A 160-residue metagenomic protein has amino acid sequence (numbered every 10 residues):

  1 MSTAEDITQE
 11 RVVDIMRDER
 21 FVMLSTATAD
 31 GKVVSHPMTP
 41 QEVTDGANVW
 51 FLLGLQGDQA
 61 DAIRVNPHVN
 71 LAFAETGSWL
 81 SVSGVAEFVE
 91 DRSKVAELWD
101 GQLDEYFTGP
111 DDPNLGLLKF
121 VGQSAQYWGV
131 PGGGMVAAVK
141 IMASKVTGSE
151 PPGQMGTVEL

Functional and structural regions predicted by a protein language model:
M1-A4, V85-L160: Charged, gly/pro-rich active-site loop segments
M1-R20, T157: N-terminal leader/targeting segments and the immediate start of mature chains
D14-D30, V69-F73: A short, Trp-centered hydrophobic/proline-enriched beta-strand micro-motif
A27-A29, G54-Q56, A74-T76, S83-E87: Histidine- and/or cysteine-centered catalytic micro-motif in compact active-site loops
G31-P37: A positional/architectural concept
M38-Q41, A86-E87: Hydrophobic/aromatic beta-strand elements that line small-molecule binding cavities or substrate pockets in beta-rich
Q41-G77: A short mixed-secondary-structure module that forms the rim of ligand-binding clefts
N48, H68, W79, V85 (+1 more regions): Structural motif
